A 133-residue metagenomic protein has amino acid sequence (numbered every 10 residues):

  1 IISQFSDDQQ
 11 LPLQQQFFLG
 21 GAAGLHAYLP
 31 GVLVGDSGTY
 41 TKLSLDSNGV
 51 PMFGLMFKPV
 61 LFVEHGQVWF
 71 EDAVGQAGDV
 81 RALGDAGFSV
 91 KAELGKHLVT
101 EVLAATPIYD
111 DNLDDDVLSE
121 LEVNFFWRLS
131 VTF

Functional and structural regions predicted by a protein language model:
I1-F57, L61-E71, Q76, L113-V117 (+1 more regions): C-terminal outer-membrane beta-barrel translocator/porin domains of Gram-negative envelope proteins and their
G38-K42, L83-G87, E122-N124: Transmembrane beta-barrel architecture of outer-membrane proteins
G49-P51, Q67, K96-L98, I108 (+1 more regions): Residues that cap or initiate secondary-structure elements
F62-G66, S89-G95, L103-P107: Short, loop-centered acidic/histidine patches that primarily coordinate divalent metals
A77-T100: C-terminal structured "cap/appendage" subdomains that terminate the fold
V90-A92, H97, E120-F133: Outer-membrane beta-barrel "beta-signal"
T100, A105-E120: Outer-membrane beta-barrel translocator/channel fold
